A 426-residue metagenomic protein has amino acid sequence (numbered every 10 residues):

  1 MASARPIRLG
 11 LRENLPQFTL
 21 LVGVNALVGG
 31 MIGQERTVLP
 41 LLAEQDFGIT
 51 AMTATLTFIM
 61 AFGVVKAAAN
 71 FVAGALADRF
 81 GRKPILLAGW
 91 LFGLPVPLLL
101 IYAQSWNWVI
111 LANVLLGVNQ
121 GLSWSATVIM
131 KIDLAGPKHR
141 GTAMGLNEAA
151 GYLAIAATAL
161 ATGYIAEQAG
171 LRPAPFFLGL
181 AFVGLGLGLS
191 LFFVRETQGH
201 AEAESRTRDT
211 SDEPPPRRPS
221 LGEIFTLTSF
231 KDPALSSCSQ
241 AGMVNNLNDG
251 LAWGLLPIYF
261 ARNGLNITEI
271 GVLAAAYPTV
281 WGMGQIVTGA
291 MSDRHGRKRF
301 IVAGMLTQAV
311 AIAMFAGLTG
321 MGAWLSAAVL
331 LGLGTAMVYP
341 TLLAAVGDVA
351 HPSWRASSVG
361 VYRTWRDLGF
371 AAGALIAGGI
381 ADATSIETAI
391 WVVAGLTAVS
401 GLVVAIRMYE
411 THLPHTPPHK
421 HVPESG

Functional and structural regions predicted by a protein language model:
M1-L15, E196-C238, H421-G426: Juxtamembrane intracellular "pre-TM" segments in multi-pass secondary transporters
R12-G63, S236-S237, A241, N245-N263: Helix-loop boundary and gating motifs at the non-cytosolic
G63-F71, A156, P278-I286, F370-A371: Residue-level signature of mid-helix packing/kink "hotspots" within the transmembrane helices of 12-pass Major
A69-G81, A166, G284-G296, A381: Helix-to-loop junctions at the C-terminal end of transmembrane segments in multipass secondary transporters
P84-L98, R299-M314: Structural signature of the two symmetry-related core transmembrane helices
A112-Y152, A344-A345: Cytoplasmic helix-loop-helix junction between adjacent transmembrane helices in 12-TM secondary transporters
A174-L191, I390-I406: Symmetry-related core transmembrane helices of the 12-TM Major Facilitator Superfamily/SLC fold
S190-S205, I406-P417: Helix-loop junctions on the cytosolic side of multi-pass membrane transporters, especially the intracellular loop
